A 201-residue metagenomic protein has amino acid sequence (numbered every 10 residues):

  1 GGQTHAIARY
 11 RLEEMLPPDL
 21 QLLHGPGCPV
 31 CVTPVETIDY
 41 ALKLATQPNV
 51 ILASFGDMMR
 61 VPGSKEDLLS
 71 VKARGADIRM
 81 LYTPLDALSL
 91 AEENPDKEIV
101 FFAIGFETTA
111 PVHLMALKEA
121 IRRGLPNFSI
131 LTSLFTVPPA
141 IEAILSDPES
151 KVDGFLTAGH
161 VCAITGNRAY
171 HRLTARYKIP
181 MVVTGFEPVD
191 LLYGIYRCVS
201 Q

Functional and structural regions predicted by a protein language model:
G1-D96, A110, L114, K118-L125 (+4 more regions): Metallocofactor- and cofactor-centric catalytic cores in central/energy metabolism, strongly enriched
S54-G56, A103-I104, G159: Short glycine-centered, acidic/aromatic-flanked micro-motifs in structured strand/loop junctions that mark active-site
L81, F102, T184-G185: Active-site-adjacent beta-strand anchor residues
F102, E107-A110: Catalytic-core segments of thiol-dependent peptidases
I104, S133-F135: An acidic- and aromatic-residue-enriched active-site/binding cleft used to recognize and process polar
K151-Q201: A conserved active-site cap/scaffold subdomain adjacent to cofactor or substrate pockets
